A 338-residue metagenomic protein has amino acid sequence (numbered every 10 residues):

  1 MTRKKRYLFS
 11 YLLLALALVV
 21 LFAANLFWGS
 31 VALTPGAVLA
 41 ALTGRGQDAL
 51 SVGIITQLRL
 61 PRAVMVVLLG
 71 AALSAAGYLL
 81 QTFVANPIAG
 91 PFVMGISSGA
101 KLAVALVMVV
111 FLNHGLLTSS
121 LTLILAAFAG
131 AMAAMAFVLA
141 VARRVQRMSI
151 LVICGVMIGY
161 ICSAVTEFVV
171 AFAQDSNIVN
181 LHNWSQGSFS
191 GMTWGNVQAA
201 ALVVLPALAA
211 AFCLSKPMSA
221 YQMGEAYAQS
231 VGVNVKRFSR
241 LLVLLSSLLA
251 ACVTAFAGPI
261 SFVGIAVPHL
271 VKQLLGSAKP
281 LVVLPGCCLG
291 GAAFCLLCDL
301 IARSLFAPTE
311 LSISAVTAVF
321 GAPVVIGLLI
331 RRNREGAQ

Functional and structural regions predicted by a protein language model:
M1-Q338: Alpha-helical transmembrane segments in inner-membrane proteins
